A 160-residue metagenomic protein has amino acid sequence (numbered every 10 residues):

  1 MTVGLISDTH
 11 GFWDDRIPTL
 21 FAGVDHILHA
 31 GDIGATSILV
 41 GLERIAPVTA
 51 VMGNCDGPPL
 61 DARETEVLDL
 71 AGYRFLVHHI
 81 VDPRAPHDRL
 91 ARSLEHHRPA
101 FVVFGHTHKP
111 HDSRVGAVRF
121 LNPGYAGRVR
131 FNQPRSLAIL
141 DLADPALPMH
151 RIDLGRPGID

Functional and structural regions predicted by a protein language model:
M1-V48, D56-T65, G72, Q133-S136 (+2 more regions): N-terminal active-site segment of His-dependent metallophosphoesterases
L5-S7, H26-D32, T49-N54, L76-H79 (+2 more regions): Active-site neighborhood of phospho(di)ester-bond hydrolases with catalytic His/Asp-centered motifs
G11-D15, G34-I38, C55-D61, D82-D88 (+2 more regions): Active-site environment of divalent metal-dependent phosphoester hydrolases
P18, P47, P58-P59, P83-P86 (+6 more regions): Proline-rich intrinsically disordered, low-complexity coils
A22, E95-H97, R114-V115: Short hydrophobic "helix-edge" motifs at membrane interfaces and signal-peptide entry regions
T49-D88, R92, H96-R98: Helix-adjacent hinge/juxtasegments
D69-A71, H97-R98, N122-D160: Binuclear metal-dependent phosphoesterase catalytic core
